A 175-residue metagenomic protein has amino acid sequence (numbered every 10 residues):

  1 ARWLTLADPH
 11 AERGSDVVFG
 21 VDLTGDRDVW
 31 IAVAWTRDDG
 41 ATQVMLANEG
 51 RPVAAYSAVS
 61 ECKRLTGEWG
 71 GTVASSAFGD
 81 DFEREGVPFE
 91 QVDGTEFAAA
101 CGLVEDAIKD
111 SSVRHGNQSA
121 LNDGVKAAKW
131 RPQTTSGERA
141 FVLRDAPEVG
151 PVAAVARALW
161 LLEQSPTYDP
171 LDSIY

Functional and structural regions predicted by a protein language model:
A1-F19: ATPase catalytic-site recognition across NTP-hydrolyzing enzymes
A11-R13, T66-E68, P147-E148: A structural signal for short secondary-structure junctions
R13-R27, W35: Long hydrophobic segments that form regular secondary structure
V18-V21, H115, F141: Short hydrophobic beta-strand segments
L23-R27, A77, P147, A153: Short, flexible loop/turn elements at secondary-structure junctions
V29-A34, A154: Short beta-strand scaffold segments in enzyme catalytic cores
D39-S136: Mg2+-dependent endonuclease catalytic cores in nucleic-acid-processing enzymes, primarily RNase H-like
P132-Y175: Charge-patterned, long linear interaction tracts outside catalytic cores
